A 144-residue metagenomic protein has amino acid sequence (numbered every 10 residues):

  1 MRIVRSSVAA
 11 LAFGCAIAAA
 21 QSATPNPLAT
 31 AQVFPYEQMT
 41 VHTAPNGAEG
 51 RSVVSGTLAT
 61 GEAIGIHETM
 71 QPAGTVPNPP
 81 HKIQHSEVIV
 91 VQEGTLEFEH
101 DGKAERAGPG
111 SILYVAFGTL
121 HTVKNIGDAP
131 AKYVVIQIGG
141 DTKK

Functional and structural regions predicted by a protein language model:
M1-S6: Positively charged n-region of N-terminal signal peptides that target proteins for export
S7-A18: Bacterial N-terminal signal peptides
A19-A63, P72, K143-K144: A short, N-terminal "cap"/entry segment at the start of jelly-roll beta-barrel domains of the cupin/DSBH fold
S52, G65-I83, F117: Conserved short histidine dyad/triad with adjacent acidic residue
V76-N78, G94-E99, D141: Short beta-strand segments in beta-sandwich/barrel cores
Q84-L96, D101: Glycine- and acidic-residue-biased ligand/ion/polar-headgroup-sensing regions
K103-F117: Short acidic-glycine-tyrosine-enriched beta hairpin
F117-T142: Ligand-binding loop in jelly-roll beta-barrel domains
